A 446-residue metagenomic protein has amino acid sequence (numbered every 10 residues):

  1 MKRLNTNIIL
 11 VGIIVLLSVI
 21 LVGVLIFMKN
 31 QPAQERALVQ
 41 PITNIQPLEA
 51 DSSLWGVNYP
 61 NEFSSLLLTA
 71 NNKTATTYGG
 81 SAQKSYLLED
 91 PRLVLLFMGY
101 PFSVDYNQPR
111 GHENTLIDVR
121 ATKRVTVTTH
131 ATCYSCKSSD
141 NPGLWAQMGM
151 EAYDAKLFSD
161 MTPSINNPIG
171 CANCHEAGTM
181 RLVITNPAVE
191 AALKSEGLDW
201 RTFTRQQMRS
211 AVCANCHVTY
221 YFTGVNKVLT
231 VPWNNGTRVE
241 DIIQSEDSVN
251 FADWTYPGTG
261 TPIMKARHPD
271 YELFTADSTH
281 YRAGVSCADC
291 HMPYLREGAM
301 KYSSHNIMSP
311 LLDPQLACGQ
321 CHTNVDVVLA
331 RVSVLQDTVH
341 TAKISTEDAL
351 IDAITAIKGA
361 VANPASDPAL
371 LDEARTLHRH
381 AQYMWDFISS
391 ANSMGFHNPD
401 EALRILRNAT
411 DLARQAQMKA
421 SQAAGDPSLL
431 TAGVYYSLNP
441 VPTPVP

Functional and structural regions predicted by a protein language model:
L4-G12, L25-R110, A146-N173, A177-D289 (+2 more regions): Primarily the internal scaffold of c-type cytochrome electron-transfer domains, especially repeated/multiheme c-type
G12-V22: Core hydrophobic alpha-helical transmembrane segments of single-pass membrane proteins
F102-A131, P163: Long, charge-dense tracts
T126-L144, G149: A cross-kingdom signal targeting lumenal/periplasmic-facing segments of multi-pass membrane and secretory-pathway
V441-P446: Ser/Thr-rich, Proline-interspersed low-complexity disordered segments
